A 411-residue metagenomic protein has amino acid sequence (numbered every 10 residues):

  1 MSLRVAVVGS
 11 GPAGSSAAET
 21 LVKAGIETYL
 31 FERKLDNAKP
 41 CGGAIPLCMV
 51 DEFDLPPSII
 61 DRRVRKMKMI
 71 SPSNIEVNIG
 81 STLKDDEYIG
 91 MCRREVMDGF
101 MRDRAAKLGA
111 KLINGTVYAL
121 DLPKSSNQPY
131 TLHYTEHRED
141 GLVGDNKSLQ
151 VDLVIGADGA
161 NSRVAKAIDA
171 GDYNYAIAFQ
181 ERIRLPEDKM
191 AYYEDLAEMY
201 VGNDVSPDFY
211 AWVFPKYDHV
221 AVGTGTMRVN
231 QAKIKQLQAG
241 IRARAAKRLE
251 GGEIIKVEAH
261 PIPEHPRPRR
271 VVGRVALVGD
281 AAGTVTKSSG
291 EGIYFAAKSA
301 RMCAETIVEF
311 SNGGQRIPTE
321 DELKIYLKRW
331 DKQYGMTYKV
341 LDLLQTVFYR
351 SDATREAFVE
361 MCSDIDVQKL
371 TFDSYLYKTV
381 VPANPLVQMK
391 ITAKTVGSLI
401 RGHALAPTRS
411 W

Functional and structural regions predicted by a protein language model:
M1-G11: Beta1/beta-strand and adjacent pyrophosphate-binding region of the FAD-binding site in flavoprotein oxidoreductases
S10, V22-C41: Glycine-rich FAD pyrophosphate-binding loop
G14: N-terminal Rossmann-fold NAD(P) dinucleotide-binding loop
N37-P72: N-terminal FAD cofactor-binding segment of flavoenzymes
L83-D103, M227-Q236: Short beta-strand to alpha-helix junction loop
R104-L249: Predominantly flavin-linked oxidoreductase catalytic cores and closely associated redox partners
V229-I307, S311-N312, P318: FAD/FMN-dependent oxidoreductases across multiple families
V308-W411: C-terminal helical "tail/cap" subdomain of flavin- and related membrane-associated enzymes
